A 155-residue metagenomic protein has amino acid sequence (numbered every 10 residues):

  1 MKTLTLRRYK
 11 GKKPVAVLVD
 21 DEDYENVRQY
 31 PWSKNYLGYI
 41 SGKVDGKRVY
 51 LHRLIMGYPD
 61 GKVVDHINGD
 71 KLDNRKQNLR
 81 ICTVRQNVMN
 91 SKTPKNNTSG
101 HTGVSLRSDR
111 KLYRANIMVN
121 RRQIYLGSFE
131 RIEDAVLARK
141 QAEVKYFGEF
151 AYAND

Functional and structural regions predicted by a protein language model:
M1-V64, N68-N154: Conserved recognition-core residues within compact binding domains
